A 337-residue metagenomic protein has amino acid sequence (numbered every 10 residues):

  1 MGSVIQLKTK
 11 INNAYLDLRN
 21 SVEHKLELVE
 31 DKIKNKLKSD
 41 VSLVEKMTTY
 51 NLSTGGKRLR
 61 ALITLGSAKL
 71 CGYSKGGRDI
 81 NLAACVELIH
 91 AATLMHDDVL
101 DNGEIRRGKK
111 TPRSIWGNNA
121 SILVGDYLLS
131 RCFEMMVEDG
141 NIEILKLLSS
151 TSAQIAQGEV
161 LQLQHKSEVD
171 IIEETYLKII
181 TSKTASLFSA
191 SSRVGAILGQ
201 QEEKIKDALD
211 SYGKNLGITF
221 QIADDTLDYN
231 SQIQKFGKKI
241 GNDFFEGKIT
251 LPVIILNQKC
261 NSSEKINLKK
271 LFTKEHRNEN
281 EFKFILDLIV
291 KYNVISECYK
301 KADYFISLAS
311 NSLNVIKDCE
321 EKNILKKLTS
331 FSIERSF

Functional and structural regions predicted by a protein language model:
M1-F337: All-alpha prenyltransferase/terpene-synthase fold signal
